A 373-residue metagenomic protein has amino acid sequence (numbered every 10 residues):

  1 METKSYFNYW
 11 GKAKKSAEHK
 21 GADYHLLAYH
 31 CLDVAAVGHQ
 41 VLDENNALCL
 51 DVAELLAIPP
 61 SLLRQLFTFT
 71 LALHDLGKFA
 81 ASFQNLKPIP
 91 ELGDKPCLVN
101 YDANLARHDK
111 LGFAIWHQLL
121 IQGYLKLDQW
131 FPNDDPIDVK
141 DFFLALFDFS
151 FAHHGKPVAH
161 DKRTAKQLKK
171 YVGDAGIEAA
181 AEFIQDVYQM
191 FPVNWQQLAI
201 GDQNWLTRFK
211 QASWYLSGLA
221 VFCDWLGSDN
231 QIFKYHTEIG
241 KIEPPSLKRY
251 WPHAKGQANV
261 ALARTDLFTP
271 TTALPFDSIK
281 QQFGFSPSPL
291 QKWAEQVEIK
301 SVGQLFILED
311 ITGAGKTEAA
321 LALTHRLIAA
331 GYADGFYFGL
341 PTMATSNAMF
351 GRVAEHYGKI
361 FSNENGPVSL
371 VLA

Functional and structural regions predicted by a protein language model:
E2-T271: Accessory nucleic-acid engagement/destabilization modules that flank
H30, T271-E309: Conserved pre-motif I regulatory segment
C49, K359-A373: Conserved RecA-like helicase motor-core motifs
L66, L305-I307, G335-Y337: Residue-level preference for the first positions of well-ordered beta-strands
D161-K162, L321, N347-R352: A short acidic (Asp/Glu
S301-H325: Walker A/P-loop
R326-D334, H356-S362: Post-Walker A helix-loop "phosphate-sensing" segment adjacent to the P-loop in P-loop NTPases
D334-Y357, L370-A373: Conserved Walker A/P-loop ATP-binding site and its immediately adjacent core in helicase/helicase-like ATPase domains
